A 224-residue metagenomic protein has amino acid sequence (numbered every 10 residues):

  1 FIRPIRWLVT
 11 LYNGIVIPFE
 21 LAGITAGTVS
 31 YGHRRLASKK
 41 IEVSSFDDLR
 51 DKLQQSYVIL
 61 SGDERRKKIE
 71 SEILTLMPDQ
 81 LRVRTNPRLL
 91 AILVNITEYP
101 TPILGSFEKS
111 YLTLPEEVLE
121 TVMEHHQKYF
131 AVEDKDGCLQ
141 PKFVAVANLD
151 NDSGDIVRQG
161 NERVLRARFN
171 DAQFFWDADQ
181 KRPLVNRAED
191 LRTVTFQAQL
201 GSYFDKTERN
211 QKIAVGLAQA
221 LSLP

Functional and structural regions predicted by a protein language model:
F1-P224: Amphipathic alpha-helical "coupling" segments that flank catalytic cores
